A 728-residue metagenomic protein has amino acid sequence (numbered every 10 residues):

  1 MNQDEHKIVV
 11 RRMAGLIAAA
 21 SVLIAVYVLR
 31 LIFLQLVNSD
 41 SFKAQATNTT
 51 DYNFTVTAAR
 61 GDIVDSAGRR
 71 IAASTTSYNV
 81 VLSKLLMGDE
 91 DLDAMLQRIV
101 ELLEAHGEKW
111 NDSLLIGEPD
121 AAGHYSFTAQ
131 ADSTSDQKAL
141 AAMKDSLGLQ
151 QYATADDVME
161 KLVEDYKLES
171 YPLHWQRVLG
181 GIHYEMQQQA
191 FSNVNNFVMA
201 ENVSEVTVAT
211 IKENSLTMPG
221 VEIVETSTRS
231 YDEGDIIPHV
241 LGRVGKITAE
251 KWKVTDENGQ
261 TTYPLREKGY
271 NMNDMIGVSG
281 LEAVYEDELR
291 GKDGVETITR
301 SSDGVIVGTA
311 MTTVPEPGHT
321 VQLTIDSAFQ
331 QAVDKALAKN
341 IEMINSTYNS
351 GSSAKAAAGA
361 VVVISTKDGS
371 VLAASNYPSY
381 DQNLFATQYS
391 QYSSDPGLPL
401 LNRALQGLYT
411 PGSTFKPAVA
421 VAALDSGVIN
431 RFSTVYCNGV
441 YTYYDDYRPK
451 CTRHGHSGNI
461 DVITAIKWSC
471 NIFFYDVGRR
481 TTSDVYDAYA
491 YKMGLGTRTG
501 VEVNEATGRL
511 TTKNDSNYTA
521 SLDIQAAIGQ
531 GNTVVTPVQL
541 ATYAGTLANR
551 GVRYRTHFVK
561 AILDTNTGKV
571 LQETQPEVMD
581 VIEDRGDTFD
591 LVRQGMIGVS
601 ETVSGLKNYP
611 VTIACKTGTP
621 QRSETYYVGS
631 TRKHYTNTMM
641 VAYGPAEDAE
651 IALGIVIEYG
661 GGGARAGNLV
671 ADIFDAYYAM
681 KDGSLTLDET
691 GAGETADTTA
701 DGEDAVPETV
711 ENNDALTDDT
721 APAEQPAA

Functional and structural regions predicted by a protein language model:
M1-V314, S350, A354-A360, A705 (+1 more regions): Membrane-proximal periplasmic segments of bacterial cell-envelope enzymes, especially penicillin-binding proteins
A72, Y78, T299-E316, I325 (+8 more regions): Beta-lactam-recognizing serine transpeptidase/beta-lactamase-like catalytic domain environment
K84-L86, I657-G661: A generic structural motif
D93-E101, A209, E213, P238-G242 (+17 more regions): Solvent-exposed, polar/charged alpha-helical surfaces in well-ordered, non-transmembrane soluble domains, broadly
E286, R290-D293, D303-G304, D334-E342 (+2 more regions): Amphipathic, well-packed alpha-helical segments that form the structural scaffold of globular domains
Q331-I364, S379: Beta-lactamase-like hydrolase cores
M680-V706: Intrinsically disordered, low-complexity mixed-charge segments
